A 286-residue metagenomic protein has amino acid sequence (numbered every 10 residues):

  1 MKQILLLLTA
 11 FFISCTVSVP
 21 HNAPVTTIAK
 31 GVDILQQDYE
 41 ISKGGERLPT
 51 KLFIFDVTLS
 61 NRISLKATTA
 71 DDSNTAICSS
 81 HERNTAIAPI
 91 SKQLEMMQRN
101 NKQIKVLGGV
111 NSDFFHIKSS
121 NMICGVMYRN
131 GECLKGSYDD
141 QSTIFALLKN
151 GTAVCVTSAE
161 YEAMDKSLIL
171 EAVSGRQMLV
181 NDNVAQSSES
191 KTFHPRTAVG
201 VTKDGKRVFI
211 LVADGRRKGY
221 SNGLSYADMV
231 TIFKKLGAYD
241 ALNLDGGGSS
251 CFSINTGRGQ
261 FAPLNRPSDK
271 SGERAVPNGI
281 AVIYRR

Functional and structural regions predicted by a protein language model:
I4-I13: Sec-dependent N-terminal signal peptides
T16-Y138, T143: Zymogen propeptides
E40-K43, L48-D56, S174-G205: Conserved beta-alpha junction segments in alpha/beta enzyme cores
L59-I63, G151-T152, G200-F209: Beta-strand-turn-beta hairpins that frame and shape the catalytic cleft of phosphate-ester-processing enzymes
T69-A76, A159-M164, V212-K218: Short, solvent-exposed aromatic-acidic interface loops
L107-N111, I144-A146, V154-C155, G200 (+3 more regions): Structural recognition of the beta-strand scaffold that forms the well-ordered cores of secreted hydrolase catalytic
V110-K191: Active-site-adjacent helix-turn-beta-strand microarchitecture at beta-sheet edges that either contains or buttresses
S119-Y138, S188-K203, R207-D240, S249-R286: Conserved, well-ordered active-site substructure
